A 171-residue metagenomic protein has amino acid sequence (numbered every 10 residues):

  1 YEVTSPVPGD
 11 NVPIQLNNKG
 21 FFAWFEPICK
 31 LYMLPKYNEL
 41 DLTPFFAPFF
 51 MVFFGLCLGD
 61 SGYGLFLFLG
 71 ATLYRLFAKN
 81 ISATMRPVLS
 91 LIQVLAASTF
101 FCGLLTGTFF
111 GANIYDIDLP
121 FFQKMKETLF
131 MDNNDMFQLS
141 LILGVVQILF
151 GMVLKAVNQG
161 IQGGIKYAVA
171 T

Functional and structural regions predicted by a protein language model:
Y1-T171: Conserved, carboxylate-rich catalytic/transport cores that coordinate ions
